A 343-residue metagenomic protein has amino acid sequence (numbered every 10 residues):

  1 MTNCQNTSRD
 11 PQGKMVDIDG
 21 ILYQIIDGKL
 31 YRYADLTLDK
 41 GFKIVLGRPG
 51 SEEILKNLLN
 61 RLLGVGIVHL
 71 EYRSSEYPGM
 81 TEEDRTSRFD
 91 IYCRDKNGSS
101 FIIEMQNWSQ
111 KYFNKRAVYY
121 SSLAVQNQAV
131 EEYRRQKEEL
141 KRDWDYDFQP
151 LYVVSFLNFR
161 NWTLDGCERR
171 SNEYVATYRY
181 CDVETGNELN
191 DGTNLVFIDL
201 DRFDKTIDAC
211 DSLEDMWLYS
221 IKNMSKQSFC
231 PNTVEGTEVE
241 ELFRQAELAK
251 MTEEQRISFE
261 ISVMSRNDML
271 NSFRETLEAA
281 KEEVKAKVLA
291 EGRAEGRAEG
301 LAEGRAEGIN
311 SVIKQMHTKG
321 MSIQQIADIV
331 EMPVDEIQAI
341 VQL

Functional and structural regions predicted by a protein language model:
M1-N194, D204: Accessory alpha/beta interaction modules
T2-Y31, F101-Q106, D208, D215 (+1 more regions): Short, charged alpha-helical interaction segments and adjacent helix-coil junctions
D39, E52-K56, F148-L151, D211-L218 (+2 more regions): Non-catalytic, well-ordered alpha-helical scaffold segments
C167, S171, C210-D211, K222: Intrinsically disordered, low-complexity regions enriched in Ser/Pro/Gly/Gln/His and often acidic
D182-L200, S212-M224: Low-complexity, glycine/alanine/valine/leucine- and proline-rich hydrophobic stretches
